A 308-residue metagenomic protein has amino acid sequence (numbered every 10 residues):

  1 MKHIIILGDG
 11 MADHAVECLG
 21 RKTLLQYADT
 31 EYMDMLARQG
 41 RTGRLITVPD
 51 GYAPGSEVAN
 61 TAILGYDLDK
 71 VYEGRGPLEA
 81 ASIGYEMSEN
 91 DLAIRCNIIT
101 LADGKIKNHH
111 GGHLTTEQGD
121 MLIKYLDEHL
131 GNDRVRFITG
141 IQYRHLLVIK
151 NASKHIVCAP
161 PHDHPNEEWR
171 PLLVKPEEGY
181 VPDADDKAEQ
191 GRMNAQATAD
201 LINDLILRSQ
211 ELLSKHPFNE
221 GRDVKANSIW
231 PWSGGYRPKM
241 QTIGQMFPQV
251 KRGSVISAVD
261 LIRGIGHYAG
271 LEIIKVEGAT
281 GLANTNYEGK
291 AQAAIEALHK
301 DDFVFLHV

Functional and structural regions predicted by a protein language model:
K2-H14, L36, F218, A226 (+2 more regions): Beta-strand elements within well-structured catalytic alpha/beta cores of enzymes that handle phosphate/sulfate esters
I6, A28-E31, E117-M121, D200 (+6 more regions): Conserved active-site and cofactor/substrate-binding residues in soluble primary-metabolism enzymes
A12-R134, Q142, L146-V148, A152: Active-site nucleophile/metal-coordination loop of metallo-enzymes that catalyze phosphate/sulfate and related
A15-V16, I156-A159, K239-Q241: Short helix/loop capping segments that flank catalytic or ligand/cofactor-binding pockets
Q39, R208, L212-H216, G264 (+2 more regions): Generic, well-ordered alpha-helical scaffold segments in large soluble proteins
T42-L45, G131-T139, R252-S254, G270-E277: Short secondary-structure junctions
H110-Y236: Glycine-rich, mobile lid/loop segments that gate access to catalytic sites or pores
S228-P231, Y236-V308: Anion-binding catalytic surfaces of enzymes that hydrolyze or transfer phosphate/sulfate esters
